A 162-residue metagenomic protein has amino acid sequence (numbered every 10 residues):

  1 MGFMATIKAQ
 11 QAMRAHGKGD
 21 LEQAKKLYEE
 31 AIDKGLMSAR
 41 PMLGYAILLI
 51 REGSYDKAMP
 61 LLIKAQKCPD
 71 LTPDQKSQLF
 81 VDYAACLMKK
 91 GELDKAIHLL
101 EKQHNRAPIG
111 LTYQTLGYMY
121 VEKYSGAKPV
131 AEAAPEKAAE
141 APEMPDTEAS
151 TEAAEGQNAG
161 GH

Functional and structural regions predicted by a protein language model:
M4-K34: Alpha-helical segment of the N-proximal tetratricopeptide repeat
T6, R40, D74-Q78, L111: Start-of-helix register in tetratricopeptide repeats
L36, D70, A107-P108: Short coil turns that delineate tetratricopeptide repeat
